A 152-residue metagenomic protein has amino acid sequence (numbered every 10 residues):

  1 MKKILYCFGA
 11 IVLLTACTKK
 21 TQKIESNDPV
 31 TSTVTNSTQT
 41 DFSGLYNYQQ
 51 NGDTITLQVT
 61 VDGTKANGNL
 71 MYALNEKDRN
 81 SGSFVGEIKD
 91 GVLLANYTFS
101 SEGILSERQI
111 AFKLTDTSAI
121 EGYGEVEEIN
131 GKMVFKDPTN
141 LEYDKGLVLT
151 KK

Functional and structural regions predicted by a protein language model:
M1-T15: Sec-dependent bacterial lipoprotein signal peptides
C17-K20: Bacterial signal peptide processing site
K23-T38: N-terminal, intrinsically disordered, polar/charged segments of Gram-positive cell-envelope systems that serve as
V34-D53: Tryptophan-anchored aromatic micro-motifs
Q50-G52, K65-N67, L93-K152: Beta-sheet ligand-binding and adhesion/scaffold domains
D53-L57, G82-F84, R108-I110: A structural detector for short beta-strand units
V59-E87: N-terminal glycine/threonine-rich, aromatic-flanked beta-hairpin/loop signature
G82-S83, V92-L94: N-terminal beta-strand/beta-hairpin edge segment
